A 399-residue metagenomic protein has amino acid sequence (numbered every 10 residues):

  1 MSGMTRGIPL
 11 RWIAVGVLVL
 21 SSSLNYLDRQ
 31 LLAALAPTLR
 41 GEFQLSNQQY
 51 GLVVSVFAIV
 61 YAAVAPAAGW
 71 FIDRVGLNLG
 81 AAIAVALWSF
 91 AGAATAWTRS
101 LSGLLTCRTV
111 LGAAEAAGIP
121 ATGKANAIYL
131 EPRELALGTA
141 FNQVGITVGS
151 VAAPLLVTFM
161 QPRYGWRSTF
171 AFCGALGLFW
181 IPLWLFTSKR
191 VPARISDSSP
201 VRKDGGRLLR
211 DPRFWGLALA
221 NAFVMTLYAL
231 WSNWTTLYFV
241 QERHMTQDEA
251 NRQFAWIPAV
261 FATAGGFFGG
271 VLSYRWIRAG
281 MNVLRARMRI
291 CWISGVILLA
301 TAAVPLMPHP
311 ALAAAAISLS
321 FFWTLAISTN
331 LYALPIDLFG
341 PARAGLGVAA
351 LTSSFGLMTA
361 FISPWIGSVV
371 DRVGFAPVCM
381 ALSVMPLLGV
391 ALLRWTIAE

Functional and structural regions predicted by a protein language model:
G3-G7, V191-A218, E242: Juxtamembrane intracellular "pre-TM" segments in multi-pass secondary transporters
Q30, A58-P66, A116, S150-V151 (+2 more regions): Residue-level signature of mid-helix packing/kink "hotspots" within the transmembrane helices of 12-pass Major
L32-A33, P212-F267, T324, S328 (+1 more regions): Extracytoplasmic gate region of multi-pass secondary transporters
Q44, G76, W97-G103, M307-P308: Helix-breaking motifs and short loop linkers at transmembrane-helix boundaries and internal kinks in secondary membrane
A63-R99: Conserved MFS/SLC helix-loop-helix module at the cytosolic interface between two early adjacent transmembrane helices
C107-I146: Cytoplasmic helix-loop-helix junction between adjacent transmembrane helices in 12-TM secondary transporters
N142-F186: Helix-loop-helix hairpin linking two adjacent transmembrane segments in secondary transporters
I336-R372: A late C-terminal transmembrane helix in Major Facilitator Superfamily
